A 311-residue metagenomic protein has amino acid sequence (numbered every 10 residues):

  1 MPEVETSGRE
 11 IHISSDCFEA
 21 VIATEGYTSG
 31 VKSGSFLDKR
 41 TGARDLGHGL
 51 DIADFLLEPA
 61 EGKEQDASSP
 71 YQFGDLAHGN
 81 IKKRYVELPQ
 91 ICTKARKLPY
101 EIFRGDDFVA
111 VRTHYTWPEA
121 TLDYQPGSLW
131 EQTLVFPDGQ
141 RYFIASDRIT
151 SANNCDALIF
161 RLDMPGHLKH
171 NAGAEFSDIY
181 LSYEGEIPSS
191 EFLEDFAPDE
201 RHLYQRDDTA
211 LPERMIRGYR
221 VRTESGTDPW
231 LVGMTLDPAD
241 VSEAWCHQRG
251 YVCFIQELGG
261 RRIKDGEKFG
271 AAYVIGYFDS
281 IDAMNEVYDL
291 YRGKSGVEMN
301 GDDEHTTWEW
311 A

Functional and structural regions predicted by a protein language model:
P2-S14, P198-A311: Beta-strand-rich recognition/accessory modules
E3-T6, T93-A95, G127-L129: Short solvent-exposed loop/turn micro-motifs enriched in small/polar/acidic residues
G8-A120: Acidic-aromatic substrate-binding/catalytic surfaces of carbohydrate-active enzymes
R9, D16, G30, D107-V111 (+4 more regions): Residues at beta-strand starts and edge strands
C17-E25, P126-F136, P229-T235: Broad, structure-driven detector of short, well-ordered beta-strand segments within folded domains
F18-A20, Y27-T28, P118, T150 (+3 more regions): Short, solvent-exposed loop/turn segments at secondary-structure junctions
L46-G47, N154-D228: Polysaccharide-binding surfaces and accessory modules of carbohydrate-active proteins
E101-A172: Acidic, contiguous internal or C-terminal segments within carbohydrate-active enzymes that form a structured patch used
